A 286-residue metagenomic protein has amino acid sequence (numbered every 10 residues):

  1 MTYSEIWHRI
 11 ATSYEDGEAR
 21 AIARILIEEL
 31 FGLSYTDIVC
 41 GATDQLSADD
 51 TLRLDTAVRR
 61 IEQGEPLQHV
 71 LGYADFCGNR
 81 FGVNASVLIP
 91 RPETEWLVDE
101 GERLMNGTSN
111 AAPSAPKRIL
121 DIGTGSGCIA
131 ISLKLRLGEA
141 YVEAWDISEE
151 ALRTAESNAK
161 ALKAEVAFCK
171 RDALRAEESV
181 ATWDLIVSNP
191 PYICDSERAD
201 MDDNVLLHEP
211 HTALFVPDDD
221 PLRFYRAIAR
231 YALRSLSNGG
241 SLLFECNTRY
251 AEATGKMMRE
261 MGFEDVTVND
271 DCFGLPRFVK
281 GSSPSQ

Functional and structural regions predicted by a protein language model:
M1-V39, T43-L46: Non-catalytic accessory regions of SAM-dependent methyltransferases
Y14, M105, A159, A232 (+1 more regions): Conserved hydrophobic residues forming the short capping helix/wall of the S-adenosyl-L-methionine
L26, G64, T94, I129 (+6 more regions): Residue-level signal for inorganic ion chemistry
I27-L104: Conserved AdoMet
Q68, I193-S196, R249: Active-site beta-alpha loop architecture of Rossmann-like, nucleotide-cofactor-dependent enzymes
W96-D200, A227: Conserved SAM/SAH cofactor-binding pocket of Class I
Y192-F224: Mobile active-site "lid"/loop adjacent to the S-adenosyl-L-methionine
D218-G281: Conserved Class I SAM-dependent methyltransferase catalytic core
